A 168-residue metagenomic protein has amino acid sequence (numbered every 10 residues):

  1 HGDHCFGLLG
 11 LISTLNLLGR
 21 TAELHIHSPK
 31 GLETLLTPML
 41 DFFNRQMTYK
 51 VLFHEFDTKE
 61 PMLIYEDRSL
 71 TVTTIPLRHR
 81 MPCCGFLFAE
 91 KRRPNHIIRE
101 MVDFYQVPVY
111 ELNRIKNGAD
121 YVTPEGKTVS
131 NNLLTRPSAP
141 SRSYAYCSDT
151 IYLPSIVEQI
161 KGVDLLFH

Functional and structural regions predicted by a protein language model:
H1-L17: Di-metal (Zn2+ and/or Mg2+/Mn2+) metal-binding site signature of metallo-dependent hydrolases with the MBL/beta-CASP
G2-H4, L35, E60, R80 (+1 more regions): Active-site environment of divalent metal-dependent phosphoester hydrolases
L8-L11, L36-M39, I156: Hydrophobic packing residues within well-ordered alpha-helices of enzyme cores
T21-H25, R142-Y144: Short active-site oxyanion
L24-G31, F167-H168: Short internal beta-strands
H25, K50-L52, T71: Conserved beta-strand segments of alpha/beta enzyme cores
F43-F56: A glycine-rich helix N-cap at a beta->alpha junction
Y65-E158, L165-F167: Active-site-proximal loop/helix segment associated with metal-binding centers of metalloenzymes
